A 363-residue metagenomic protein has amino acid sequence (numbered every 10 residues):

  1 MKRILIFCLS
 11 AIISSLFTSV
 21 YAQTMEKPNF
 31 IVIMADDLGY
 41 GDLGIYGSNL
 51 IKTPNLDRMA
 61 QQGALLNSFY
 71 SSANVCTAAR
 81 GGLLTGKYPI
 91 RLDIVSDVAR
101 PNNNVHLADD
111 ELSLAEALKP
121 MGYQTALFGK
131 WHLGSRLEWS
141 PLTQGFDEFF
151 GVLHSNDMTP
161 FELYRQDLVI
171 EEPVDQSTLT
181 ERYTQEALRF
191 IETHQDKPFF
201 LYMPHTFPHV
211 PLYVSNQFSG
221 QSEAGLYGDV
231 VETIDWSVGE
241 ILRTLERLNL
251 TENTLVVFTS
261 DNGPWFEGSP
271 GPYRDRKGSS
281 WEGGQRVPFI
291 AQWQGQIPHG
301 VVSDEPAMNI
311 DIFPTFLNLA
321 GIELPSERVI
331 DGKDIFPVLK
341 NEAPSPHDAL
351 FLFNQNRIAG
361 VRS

Functional and structural regions predicted by a protein language model:
K2, F7, V20-S363: Formylglycine-dependent sulfatase
I6-L16: Bacterial N-terminal signal peptides
